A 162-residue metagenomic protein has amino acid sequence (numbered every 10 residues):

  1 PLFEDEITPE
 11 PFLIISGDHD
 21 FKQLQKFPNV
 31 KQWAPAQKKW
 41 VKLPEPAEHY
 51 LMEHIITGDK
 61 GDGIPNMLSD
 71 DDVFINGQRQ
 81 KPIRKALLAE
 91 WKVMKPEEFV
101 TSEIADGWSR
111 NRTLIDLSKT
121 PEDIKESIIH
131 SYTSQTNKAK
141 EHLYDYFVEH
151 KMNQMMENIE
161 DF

Functional and structural regions predicted by a protein language model:
P1-Y146, H150-N153, E157: Extended two-metal-dependent nuclease catalytic cores across DNA- and RNA-processing enzymes
E160-F162: Short, amphipathic C-terminal "tail helix"
